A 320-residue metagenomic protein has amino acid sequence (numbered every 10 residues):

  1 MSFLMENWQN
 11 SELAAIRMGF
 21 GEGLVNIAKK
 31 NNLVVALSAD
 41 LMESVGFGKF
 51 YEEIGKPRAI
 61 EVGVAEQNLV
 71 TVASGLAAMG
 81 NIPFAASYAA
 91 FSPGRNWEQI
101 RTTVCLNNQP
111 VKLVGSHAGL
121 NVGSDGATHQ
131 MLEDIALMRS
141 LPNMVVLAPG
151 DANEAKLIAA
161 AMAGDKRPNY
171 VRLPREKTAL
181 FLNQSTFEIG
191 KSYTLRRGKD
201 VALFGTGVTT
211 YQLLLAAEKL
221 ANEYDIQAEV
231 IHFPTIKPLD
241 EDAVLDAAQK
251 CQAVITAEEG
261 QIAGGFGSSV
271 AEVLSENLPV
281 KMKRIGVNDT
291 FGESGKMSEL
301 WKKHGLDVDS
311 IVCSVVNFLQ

Functional and structural regions predicted by a protein language model:
M1-R172, K177: Thiamine diphosphate
L33, L41-E53, V122, P174-Q320: Thiamine diphosphate
